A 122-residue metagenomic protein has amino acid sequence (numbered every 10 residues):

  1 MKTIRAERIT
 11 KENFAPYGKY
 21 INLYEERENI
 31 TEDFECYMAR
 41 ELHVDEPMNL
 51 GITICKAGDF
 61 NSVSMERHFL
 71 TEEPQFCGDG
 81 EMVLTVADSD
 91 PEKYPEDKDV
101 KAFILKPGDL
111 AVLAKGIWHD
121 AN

Functional and structural regions predicted by a protein language model:
M1-K106, D120-N122: Active-site region of the double-stranded beta-helix
D109-A111, K115-D120: Histidine-centered metal-chelating micro-motifs
